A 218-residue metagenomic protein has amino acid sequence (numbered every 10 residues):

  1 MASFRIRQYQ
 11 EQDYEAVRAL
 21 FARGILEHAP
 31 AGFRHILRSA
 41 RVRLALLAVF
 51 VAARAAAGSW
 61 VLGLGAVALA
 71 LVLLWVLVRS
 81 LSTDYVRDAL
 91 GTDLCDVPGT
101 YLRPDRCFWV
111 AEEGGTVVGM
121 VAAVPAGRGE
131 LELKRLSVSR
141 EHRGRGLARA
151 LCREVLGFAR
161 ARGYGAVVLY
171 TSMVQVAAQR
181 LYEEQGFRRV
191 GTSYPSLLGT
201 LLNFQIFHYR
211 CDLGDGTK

Functional and structural regions predicted by a protein language model:
R5-A16, R43-L44: A short beta-loop-alpha structural element at the N-terminal edge of CoA-dependent acyl/N-acetyltransferase catalytic
Y9, L136-E141, T171: Hydrophobic adenine-recognition pocket in adenosine-nucleotide-binding enzymes
A22-K134, C152, P195, D212-G216: Acetyl-CoA-dependent GNAT
E141-H142, G146-E154: Conserved acetyl-CoA pyrophosphate-binding loop and the N-cap/start of the following alpha-helix in GNAT-like
C152, G157-T171: Conserved GNAT acetyl-CoA-binding A-motif
V168, S172-K218: C-terminal "cap" of GNAT-fold acetyltransferases
